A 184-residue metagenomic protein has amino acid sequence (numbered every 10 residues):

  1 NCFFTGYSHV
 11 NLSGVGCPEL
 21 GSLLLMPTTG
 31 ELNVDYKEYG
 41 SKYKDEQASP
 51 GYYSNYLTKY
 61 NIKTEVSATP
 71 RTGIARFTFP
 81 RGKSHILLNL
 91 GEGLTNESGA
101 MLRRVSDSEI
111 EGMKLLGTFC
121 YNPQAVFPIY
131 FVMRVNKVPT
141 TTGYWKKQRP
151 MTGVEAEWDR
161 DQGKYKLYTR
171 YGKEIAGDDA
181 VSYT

Functional and structural regions predicted by a protein language model:
N1-Y183: Accessory carbohydrate-recognition regions in carbohydrate-active enzymes
